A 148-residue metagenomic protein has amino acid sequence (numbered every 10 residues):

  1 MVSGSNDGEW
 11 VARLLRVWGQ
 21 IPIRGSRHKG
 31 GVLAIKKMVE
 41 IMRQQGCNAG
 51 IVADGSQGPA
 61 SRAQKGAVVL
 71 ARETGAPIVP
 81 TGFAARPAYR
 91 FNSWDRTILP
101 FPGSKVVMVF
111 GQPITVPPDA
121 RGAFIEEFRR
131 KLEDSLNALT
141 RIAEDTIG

Functional and structural regions predicted by a protein language model:
M1-G30, T74, R90: Catalytic core of membrane glycerolipid acyltransferases/transacylases, capturing the structured, soluble-facing
G8-A12, L33-M42: Short, charged beta->alpha transition segments
R16-G19, I41-M42, D95-F101: Short, hinge-like loop/turn segments at secondary-structure boundaries
G25, V52, P80-F83: Generic beta-sheet signal
K37-L70, T74: Catalytic-site beta-strand/loop segments enriched in glycine and acidic/polar residues
I41-Q44, E126-G148: Membrane-interfacial terminal anchoring regions of lipid-handling membrane enzymes
R62-G122: A cross-family acyltransferase "interaction/gating" segment
